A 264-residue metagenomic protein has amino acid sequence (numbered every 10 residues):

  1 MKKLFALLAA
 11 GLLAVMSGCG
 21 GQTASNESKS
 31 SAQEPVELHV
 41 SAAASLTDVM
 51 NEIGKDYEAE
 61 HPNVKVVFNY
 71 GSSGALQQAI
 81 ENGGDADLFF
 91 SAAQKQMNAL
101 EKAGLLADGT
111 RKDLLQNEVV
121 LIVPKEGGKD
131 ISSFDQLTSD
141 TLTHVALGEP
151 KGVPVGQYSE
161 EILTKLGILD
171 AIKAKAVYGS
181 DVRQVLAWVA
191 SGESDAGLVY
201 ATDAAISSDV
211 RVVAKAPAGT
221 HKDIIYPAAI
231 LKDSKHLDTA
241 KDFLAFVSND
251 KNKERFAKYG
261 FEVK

Functional and structural regions predicted by a protein language model:
M1-A24: Sec-dependent N-terminal signal peptides of Gram-positive bacterial secreted proteins and lipoproteins
L8, M97-L105, R111-L115: N-terminal hydrophobic signal/anchor transmembrane helix of membrane proteins
C19-K55, G74, Q78-N82, A93-Q94 (+3 more regions): Exported/periplasmic ABC-transporter solute-binding proteins
L38, V64-V66, V119: Conserved beta-strand core positions
K55-V67: Signal peptide-proximal N-terminal region of secreted/periplasmic/extracellular or secretory-lumen proteins
K65-V66, G109-T110, V213: A short linear hydrophobic-aromatic micro-motif
Y70: Conserved strand-loop elements at the edges of beta-sheets that form or border functional pockets
D87-S91: Periplasmic-binding protein-like
